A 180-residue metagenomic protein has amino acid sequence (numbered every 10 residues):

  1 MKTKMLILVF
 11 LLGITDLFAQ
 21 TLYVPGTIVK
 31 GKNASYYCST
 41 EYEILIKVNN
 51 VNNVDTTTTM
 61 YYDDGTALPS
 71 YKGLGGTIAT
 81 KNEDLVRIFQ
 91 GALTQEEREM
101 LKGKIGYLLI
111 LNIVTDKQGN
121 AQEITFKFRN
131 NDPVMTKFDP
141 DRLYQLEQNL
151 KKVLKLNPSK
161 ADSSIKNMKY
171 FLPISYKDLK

Functional and structural regions predicted by a protein language model:
M1-I28: Bacterial Sec-dependent N-terminal signal peptides
Q20-K180: Charge-biased low-complexity segments
